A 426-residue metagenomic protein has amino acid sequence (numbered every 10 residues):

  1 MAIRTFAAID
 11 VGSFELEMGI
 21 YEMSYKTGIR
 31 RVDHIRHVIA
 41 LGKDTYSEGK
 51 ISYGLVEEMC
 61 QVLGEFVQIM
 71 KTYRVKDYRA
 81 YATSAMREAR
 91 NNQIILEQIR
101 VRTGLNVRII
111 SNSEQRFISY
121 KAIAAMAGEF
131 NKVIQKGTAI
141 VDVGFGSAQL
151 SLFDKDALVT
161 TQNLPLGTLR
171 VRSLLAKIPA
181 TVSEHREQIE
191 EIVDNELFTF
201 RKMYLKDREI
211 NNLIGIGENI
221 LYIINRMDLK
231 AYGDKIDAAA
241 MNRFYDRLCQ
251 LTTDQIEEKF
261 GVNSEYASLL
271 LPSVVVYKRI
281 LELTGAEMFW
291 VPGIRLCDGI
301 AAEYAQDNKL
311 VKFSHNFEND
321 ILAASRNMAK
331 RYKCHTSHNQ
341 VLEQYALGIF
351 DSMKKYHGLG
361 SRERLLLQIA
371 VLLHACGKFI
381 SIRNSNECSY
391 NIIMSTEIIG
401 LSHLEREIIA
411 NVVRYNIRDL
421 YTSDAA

Functional and structural regions predicted by a protein language model:
A2-I29, K132-T160, G215-E218: Gly/Thr-rich phosphate-binding beta-strand-loop-beta motif of the actin/hexokinase/Hsp70
F6, A40, D44-T72, A85-N91 (+4 more regions): Helical "lid/coupling" subdomains associated with nucleotide-phosphate turnover
E17, R36-V38, L283: Secondary-structure boundary/capping motif
K26-A40, T45: Conserved ATP-binding subdomain of kinase catalytic cores across diverse folds
D77-Y78: Post-signal peptide N-terminal segment of secreted/secretory-pathway proteins
